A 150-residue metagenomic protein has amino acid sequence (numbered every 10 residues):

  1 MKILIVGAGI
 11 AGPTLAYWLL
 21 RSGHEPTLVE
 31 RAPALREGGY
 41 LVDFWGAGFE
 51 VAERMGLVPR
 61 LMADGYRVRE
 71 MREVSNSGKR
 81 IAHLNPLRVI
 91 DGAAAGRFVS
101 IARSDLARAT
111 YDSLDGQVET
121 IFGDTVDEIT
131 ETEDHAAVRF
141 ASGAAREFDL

Functional and structural regions predicted by a protein language model:
M1-A11: Beta1/beta-strand and adjacent pyrophosphate-binding region of the FAD-binding site in flavoprotein oxidoreductases
M1-I3, F49-L150: Conserved N-terminal helical subregion
A11, A32, D127: Adenine-nucleotide cofactor-binding loop residues
P13, Y17, A107-R108: Short, hydrophobic alpha-helix immediately C-terminal to the catalytic nucleophile
L15-H24, V51-R54: A short, Lys/Arg-enriched amphipathic alpha-helix followed by its capping loop at the start of a domain
L20-Y40: Glycine-rich FAD pyrophosphate-binding loop
P33-E53: Conserved N-terminal glycine-rich FAD pyrophosphate-binding loop of Rossmann-like flavoproteins
